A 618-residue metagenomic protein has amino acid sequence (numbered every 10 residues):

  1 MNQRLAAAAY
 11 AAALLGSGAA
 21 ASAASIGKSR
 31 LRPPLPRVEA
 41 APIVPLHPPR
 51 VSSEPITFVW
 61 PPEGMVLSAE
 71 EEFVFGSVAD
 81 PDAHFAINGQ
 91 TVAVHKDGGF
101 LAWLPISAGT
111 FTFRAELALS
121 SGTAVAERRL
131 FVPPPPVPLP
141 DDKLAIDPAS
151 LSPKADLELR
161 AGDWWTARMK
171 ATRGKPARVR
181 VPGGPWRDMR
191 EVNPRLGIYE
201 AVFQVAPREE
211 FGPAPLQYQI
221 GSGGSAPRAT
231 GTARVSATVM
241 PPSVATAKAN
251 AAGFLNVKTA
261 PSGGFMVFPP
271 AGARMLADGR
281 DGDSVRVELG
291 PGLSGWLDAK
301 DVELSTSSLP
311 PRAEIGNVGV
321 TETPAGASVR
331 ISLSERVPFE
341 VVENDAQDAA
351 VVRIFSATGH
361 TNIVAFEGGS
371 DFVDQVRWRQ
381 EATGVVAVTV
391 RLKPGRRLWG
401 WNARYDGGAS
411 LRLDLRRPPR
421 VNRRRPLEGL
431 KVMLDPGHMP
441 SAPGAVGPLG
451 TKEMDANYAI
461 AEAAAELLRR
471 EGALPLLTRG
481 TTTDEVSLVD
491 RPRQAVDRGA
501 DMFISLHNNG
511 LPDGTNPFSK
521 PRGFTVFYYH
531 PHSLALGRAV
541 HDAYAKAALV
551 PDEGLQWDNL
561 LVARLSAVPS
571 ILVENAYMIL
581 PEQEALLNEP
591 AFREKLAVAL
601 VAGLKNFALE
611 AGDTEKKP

Functional and structural regions predicted by a protein language model:
A9-S17: Bacterial N-terminal signal peptides
A23-I43, V51-I56, F75-V78, H95-D97 (+2 more regions): Signal-peptide-cleaved, periplasmic/extracellular N-terminal interaction regions immediately downstream of the signal
W60-E63, G89, P153-A155: Surface-exposed, proline-enriched loop/turn segments that connect beta strands in immunoglobulin-like
D82-T91, P176-P185: Change to "...patches in solvent-exposed regions of secreted, membrane-anchored, or virion-exposed structural
L333-S334, D435-H438, L477-T482, S505-G510 (+4 more regions): Active-site-proximal beta-strand/loop segments in catalytic clefts of secreted hydrolases
D414-Q494, R498-M502, P512-T515, K520-R522: Active-site histidine-acidic residue metal-binding/catalytic motifs, centered on HxH/HExxH-like signatures
S505, P512-T515, T525-F527, G554-P618: Active-site-adjacent mobile loop/cap segments within catalytic or ligand-binding domains
P531-Q556, S566: Active-site-adjacent substrate-binding region of metalloamidase/peptidase-like peptide-processing proteins
